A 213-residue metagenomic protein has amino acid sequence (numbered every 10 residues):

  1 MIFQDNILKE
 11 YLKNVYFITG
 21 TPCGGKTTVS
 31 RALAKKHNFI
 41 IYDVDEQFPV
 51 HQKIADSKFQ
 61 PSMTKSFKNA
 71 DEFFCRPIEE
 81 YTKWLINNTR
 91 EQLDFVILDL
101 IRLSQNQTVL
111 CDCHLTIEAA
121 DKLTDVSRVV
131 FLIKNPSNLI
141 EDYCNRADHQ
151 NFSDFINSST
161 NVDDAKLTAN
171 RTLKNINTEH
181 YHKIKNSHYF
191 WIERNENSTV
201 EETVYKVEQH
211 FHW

Functional and structural regions predicted by a protein language model:
M1-V15: Extreme N-terminal, non-catalytic leader segments that precede Walker-type/kinase nucleotide-binding cores
I18: Hydrophobic anchor at the beta1->P-loop junction of P-loop NTPases
C23-G24: ATP-binding Walker
T27: Walker A/P-loop
F39-A55: Short beta-strand-centered segment that lines the nucleotide-binding/catalytic pocket of NTP-utilizing
V50-T108: ATP-dependent small-molecule kinase phosphotransfer cores that center on conserved nucleotide phosphate-binding segments
R128-I176: A glycine- and Lys/Arg-enriched "phosphate-lid" helix/loop adjacent to the NTP-binding pocket of small-molecule kinases
K174-W213: NTP-dependent small-molecule kinase module
